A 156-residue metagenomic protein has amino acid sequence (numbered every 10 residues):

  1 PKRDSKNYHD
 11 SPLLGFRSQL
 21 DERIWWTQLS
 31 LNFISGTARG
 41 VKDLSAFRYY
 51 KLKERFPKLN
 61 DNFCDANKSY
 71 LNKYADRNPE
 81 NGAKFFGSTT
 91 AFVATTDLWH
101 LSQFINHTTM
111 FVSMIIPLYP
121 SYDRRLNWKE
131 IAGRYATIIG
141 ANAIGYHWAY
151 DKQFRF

Functional and structural regions predicted by a protein language model:
R3-F156: Cationic, hydrophobic amphipathic alpha-helical membrane-interacting segments
